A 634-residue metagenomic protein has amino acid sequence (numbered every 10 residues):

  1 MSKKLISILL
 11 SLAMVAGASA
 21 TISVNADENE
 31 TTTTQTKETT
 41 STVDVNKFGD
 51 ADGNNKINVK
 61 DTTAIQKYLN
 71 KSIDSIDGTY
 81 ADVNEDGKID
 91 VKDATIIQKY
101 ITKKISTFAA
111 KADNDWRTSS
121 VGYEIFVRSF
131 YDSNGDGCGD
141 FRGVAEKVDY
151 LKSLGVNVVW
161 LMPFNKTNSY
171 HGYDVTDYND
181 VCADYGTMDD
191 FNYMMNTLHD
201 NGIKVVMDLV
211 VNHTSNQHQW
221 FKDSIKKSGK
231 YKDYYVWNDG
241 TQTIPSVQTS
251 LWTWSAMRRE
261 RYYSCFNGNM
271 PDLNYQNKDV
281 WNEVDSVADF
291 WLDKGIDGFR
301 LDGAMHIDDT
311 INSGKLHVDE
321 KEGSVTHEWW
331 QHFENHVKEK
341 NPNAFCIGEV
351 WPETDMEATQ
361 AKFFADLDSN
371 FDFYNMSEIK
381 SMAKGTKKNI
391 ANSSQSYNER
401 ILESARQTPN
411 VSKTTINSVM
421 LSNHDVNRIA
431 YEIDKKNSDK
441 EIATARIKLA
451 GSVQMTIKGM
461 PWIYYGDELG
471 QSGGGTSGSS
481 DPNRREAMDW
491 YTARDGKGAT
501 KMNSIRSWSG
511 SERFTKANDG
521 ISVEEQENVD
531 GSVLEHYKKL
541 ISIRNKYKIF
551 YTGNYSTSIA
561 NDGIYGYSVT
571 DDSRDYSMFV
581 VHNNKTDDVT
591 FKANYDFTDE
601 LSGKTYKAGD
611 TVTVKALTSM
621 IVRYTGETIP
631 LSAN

Functional and structural regions predicted by a protein language model:
L5-A110: Cellulosome-associated attachment modules in secreted, modular CAZymes
V43-K47, E124-S133, R261-Q276, I307 (+2 more regions): Short glycine/proline-rich turn/loop motifs
A112-D289, D293, H306-K362: Acidic/aromatic-lined carbohydrate-recognition and catalytic surfaces of CAZymes acting on diverse glycans
V156, I296, A304, G459-M460: A structural motif
M195-H199, I203, N212-H213, H218-G229 (+8 more regions): Active-site-proximal helices and loops of the catalytic beta/alpha 8
E334, K338-K340, P352, E399 (+4 more regions): Loop/helix patches that line or flank the sugar-binding groove of alpha-linked glycan CAZymes
D587-G603: Beta-strand-rich binding/interaction modules
A608-N634: C-terminal beta-strand-rich structural cap/linker in extracellular carbohydrate-active enzymes
